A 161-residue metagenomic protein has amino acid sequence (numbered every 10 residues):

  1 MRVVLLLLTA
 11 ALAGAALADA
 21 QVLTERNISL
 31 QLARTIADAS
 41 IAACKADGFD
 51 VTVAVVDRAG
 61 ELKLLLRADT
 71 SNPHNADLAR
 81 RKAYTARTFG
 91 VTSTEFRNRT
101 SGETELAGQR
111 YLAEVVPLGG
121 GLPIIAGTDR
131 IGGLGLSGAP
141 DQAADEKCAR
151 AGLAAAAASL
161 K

Functional and structural regions predicted by a protein language model:
V3-A15: Bacterial N-terminal signal peptides
A18-K161: Flexible, solvent-exposed loop/hinge segments and secondary-structure transition points
